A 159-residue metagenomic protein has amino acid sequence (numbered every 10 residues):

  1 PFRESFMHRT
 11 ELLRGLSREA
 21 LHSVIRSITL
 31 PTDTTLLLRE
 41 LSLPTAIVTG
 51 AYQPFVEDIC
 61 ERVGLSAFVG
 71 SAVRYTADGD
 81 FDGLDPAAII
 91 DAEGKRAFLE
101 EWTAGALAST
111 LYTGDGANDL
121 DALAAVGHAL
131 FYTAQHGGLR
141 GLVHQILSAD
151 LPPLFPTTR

Functional and structural regions predicted by a protein language model:
P1-R14: A phosphate-binding glycine/aspartate-rich beta-alpha loop in the early core of alpha/beta enzymes
L16-R159: C-terminal cap/substrate-recognition subdomain and adjoining C-terminal extension of metal-dependent phosphatase-like
